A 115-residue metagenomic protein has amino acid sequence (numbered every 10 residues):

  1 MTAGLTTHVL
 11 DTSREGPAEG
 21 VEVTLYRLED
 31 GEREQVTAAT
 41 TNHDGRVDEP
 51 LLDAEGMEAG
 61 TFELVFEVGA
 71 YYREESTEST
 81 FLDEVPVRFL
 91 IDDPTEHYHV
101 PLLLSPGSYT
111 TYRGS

Functional and structural regions predicted by a protein language model:
T2-R88, D92, H99-P101: Beta-strand-dominated extracellular/periplasmic modules and repeats in secreted or surface-exposed proteins
T95-S115: Compositionally biased low-complexity segments at domain edges in trafficked proteins and select soluble regulators
